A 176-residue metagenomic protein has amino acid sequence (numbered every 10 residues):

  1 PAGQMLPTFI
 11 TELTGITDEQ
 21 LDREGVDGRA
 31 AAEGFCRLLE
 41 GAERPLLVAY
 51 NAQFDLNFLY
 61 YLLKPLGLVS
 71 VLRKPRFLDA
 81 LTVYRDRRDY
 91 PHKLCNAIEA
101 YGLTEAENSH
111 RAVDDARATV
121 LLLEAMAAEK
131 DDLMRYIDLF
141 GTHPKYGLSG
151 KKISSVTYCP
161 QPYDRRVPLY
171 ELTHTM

Functional and structural regions predicted by a protein language model:
P1-L66, V71-K74, C95-H110: Conserved non-catalytic scaffold segment of RNase H-like nuclease domains
D55, D79, D115: Acidic active-site catalytic centers that drive phospho-/nucleotidyl reactions and related ester hydrolyses
L59, V83, T119-L123: Buried hydrophobic packing segments
L63, R88, G102, E124-A128: Hydrophobic/aromatic-lined pockets within catalytic cores
R76-H92: Short alpha-helix plus adjacent loop in nuclease-associated cores
A106, R111-A112, D131-R135: Short, charged, surface-exposed loops that flank catalytic or proteolytic processing sites
R111-A125: Acidic, divalent-metal-coordinating active-site segment for phosphoryl/phosphodiester hydrolysis, typified by short
L121-M176: Acidic two-metal-ion nuclease catalytic site recognized across multiple nuclease folds, prominently DnaQ/RNase D-T
